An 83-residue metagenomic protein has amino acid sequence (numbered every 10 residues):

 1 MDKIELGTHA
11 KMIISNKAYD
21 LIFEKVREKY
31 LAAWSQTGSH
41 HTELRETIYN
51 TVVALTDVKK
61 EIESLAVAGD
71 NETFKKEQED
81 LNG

Functional and structural regions predicted by a protein language model:
M1-Q36: N-terminal acidic leader/helix
F23-E61: Amphipathic, hydrophobic secondary-structure cores in small proteins
T56-G83: Charged low-complexity stretches with an acidic bias
